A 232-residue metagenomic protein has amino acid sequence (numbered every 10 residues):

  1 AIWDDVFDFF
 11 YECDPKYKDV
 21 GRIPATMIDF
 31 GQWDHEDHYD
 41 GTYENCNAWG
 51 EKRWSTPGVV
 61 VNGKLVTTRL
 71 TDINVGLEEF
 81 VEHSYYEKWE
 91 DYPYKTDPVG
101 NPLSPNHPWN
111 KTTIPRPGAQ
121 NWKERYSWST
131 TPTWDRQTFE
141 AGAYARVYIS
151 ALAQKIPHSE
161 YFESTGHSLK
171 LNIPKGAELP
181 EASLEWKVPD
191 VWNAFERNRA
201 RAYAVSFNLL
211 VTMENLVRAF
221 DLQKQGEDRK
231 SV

Functional and structural regions predicted by a protein language model:
A1-S231: Active-site bordering "gate/hinge" segments that shape substrate access to catalytic or cofactor-binding pockets
